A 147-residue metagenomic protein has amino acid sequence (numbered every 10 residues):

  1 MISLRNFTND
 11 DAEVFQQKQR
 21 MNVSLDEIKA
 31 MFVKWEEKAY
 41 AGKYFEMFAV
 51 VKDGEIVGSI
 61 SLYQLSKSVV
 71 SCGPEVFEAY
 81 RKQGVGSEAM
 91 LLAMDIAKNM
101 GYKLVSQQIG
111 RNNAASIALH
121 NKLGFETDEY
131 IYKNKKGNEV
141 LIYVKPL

Functional and structural regions predicted by a protein language model:
M1-F15: A short beta-loop-alpha structural element at the N-terminal edge of CoA-dependent acyl/N-acetyltransferase catalytic
N6, D10, M21-S71, F77-A79 (+1 more regions): Acetyl-CoA-dependent GNAT
Q64-P74, R81, Y102-K103, K135-E139: A conserved beta-turn-beta hairpin within the catalytic core of GNAT-like acetyltransferases that forms part
F77-A79, Q83, R111-N112: Active-site acidic-Proline motif in GNAT/NAT acetyltransferases
Y80, G84-L92: Conserved acetyl-CoA pyrophosphate-binding loop and the N-cap/start of the following alpha-helix in GNAT-like
S87, R111-E129: Conserved active-site alpha-helix within GNAT-family acetyltransferase domains
A97-I109: Conserved GNAT acetyl-CoA-binding A-motif
Q108-I109, G124-I142: Conserved catalytic-core motifs of GNAT/GCN5-like acyltransferases
